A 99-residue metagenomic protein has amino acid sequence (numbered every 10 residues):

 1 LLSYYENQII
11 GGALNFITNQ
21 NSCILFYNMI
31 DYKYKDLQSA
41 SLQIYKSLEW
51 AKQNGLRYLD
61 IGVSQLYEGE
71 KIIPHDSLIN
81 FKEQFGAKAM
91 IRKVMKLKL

Functional and structural regions predicted by a protein language model:
L1-K35, L97: A conserved beta-strand-loop-helix scaffold within acyl/acetyltransferase catalytic domains
A13-L14, L48, I79: Generic hydrophobic alpha-helical scaffold/packing signal
N21-L25, L42, G55-L59: Short amphipathic alpha-helical segments, especially helix-boundary/capping motifs
I30-Q38, Y67-I73: Short, contiguous acidic/charged loop-to-helix segments that flank catalytic cores in large enzymes
K35-A51: Conserved acetyl-CoA-binding loop-helix of GNAT-fold acetyltransferases
N54-L99: Active-site/acyl-donor-binding loops of N-acyltransferases
